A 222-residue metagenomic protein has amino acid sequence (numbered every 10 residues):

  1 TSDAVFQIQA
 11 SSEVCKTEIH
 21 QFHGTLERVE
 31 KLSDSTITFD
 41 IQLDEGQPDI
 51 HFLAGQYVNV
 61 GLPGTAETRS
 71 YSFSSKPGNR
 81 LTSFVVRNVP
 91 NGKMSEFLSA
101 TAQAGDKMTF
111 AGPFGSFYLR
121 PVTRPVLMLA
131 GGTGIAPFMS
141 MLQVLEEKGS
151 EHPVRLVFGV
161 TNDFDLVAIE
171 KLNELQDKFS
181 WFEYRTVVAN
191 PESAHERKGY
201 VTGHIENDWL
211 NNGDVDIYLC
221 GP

Functional and structural regions predicted by a protein language model:
T1, P153, V157-P222: Reductase modules of NAD(P)H-dependent flavoproteins
T1-K107, V160-N162, V187-E192: Ferredoxin-reductase
P48, V126, D214-I217: Short active-site oxyanion
G55, G134, P222: Short, conserved phosphate/pyrophosphate- and ester-handling motifs at nucleotide-, phospho-/glycolipid
P77, L119-V122, K148-S150, N211: Short, flexible hinge/linker loops that cap or flank conserved catalytic cores
A111-R124: A short, basic/flexible loop-to-alpha-helix module at the beginning of a structural domain
V126-A136: Short, glycine-rich nucleotide/cofactor-binding loops
P137-E147: Histidine-anchored nucleotide/phosphate-binding helix
